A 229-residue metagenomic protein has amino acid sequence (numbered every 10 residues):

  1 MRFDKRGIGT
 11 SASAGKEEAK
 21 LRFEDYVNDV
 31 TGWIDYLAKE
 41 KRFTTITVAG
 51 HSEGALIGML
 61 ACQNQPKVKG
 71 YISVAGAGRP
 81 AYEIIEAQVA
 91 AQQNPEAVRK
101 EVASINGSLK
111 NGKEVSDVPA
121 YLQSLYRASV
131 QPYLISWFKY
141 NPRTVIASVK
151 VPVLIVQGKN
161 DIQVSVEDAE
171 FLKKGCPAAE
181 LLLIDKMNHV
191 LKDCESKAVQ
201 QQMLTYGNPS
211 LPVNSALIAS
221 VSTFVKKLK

Functional and structural regions predicted by a protein language model:
M1-A12: Conserved alpha/beta-hydrolase
E18-E40: Alpha/beta-hydrolase active-site loop
Y36-A91: Primarily recognizes the serine-hydrolase "nucleophile elbow" in alpha/beta-hydrolase and SGNH/GDSL folds
I72-T144: Accessory cap/linker subdomain of secreted extracellular hydrolases
V149, I155-Q157: Short beta-strand/loop motif that positions the catalytic acidic residue of the alpha/beta-hydrolase fold
V151, V164-G175: Short alpha-helix in the alpha/beta-hydrolase fold that links the catalytic acid
N160-V164, H189: Acidic catalytic loop of the alpha/beta-hydrolase fold
M187-V190, S196-K229: Catalytic active-site module of serine/aspartate enzymes centered on a nucleophile-bearing elbow/loop
